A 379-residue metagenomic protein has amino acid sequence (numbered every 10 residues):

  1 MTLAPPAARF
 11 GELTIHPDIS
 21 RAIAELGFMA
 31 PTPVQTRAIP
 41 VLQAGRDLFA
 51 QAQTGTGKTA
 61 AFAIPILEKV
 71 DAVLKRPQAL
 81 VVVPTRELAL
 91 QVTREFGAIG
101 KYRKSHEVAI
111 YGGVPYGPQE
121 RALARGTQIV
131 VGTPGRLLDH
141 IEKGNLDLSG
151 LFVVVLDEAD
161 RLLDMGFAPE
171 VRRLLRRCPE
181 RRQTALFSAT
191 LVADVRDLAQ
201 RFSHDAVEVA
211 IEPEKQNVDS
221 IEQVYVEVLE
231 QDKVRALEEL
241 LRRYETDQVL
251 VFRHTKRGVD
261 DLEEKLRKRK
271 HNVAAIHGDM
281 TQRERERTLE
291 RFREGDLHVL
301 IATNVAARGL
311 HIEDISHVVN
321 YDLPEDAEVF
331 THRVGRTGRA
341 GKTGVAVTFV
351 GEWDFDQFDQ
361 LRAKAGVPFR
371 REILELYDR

Functional and structural regions predicted by a protein language model:
T2-R379: Conserved helicase RecA-like core
